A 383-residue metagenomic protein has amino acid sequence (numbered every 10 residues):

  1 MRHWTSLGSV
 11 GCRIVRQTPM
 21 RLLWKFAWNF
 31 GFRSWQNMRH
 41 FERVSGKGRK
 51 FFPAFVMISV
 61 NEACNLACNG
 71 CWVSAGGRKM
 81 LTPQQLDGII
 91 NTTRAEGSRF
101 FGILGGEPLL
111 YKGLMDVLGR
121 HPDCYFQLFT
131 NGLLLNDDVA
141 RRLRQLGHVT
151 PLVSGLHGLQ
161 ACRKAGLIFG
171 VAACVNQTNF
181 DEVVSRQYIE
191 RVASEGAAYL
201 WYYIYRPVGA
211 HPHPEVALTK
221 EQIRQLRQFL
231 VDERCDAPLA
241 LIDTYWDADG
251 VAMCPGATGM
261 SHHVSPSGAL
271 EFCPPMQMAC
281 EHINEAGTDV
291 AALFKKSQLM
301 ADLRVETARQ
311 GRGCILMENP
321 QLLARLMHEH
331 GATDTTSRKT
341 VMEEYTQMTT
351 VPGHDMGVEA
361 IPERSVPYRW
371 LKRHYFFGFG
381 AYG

Functional and structural regions predicted by a protein language model:
W4-L7, C12-K25, N29-V139: Conserved alpha-helical substructure of the radical SAM core
F32-P53, I242, H282-L299: Short, charged low-complexity linear segments at domain edges
C64, C68-C71, C254, G268 (+2 more regions): Short cysteine clusters
L86-I103, Y111-Y203: Radical SAM/AdoMet-radical enzyme domain recognition
C124, L156-A257, P266-E271, P275-E281: Radical SAM enzyme [4Fe-4S]-AdoMet core and its adjacent flexible, acidic and glycine-rich loops/tails across
P275-G383: Flexible mid-to-C-terminal extensions adjoining Fe-S/redox cofactors in radical SAM and related proteins
